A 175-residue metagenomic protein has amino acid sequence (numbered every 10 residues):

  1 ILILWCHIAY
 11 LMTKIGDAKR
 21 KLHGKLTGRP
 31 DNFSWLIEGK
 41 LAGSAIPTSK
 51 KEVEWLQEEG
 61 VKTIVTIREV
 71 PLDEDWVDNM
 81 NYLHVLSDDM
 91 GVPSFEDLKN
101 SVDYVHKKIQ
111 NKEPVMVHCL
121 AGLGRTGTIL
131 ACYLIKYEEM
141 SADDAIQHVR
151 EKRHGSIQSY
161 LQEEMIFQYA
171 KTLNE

Functional and structural regions predicted by a protein language model:
L2-V115, I129-E175: Cys-dependent protein tyrosine phosphatase-like superfamily
C119: Short cysteine clusters
G122: Conserved G/P- and acidic residue-centered "switch" motifs that form tight phosphate/ATP-binding loops in soluble
T126: Ser/Thr-glycine-rich phosphate-binding loops at phosphate-binding pockets of nucleotides, nucleotide cofactors
